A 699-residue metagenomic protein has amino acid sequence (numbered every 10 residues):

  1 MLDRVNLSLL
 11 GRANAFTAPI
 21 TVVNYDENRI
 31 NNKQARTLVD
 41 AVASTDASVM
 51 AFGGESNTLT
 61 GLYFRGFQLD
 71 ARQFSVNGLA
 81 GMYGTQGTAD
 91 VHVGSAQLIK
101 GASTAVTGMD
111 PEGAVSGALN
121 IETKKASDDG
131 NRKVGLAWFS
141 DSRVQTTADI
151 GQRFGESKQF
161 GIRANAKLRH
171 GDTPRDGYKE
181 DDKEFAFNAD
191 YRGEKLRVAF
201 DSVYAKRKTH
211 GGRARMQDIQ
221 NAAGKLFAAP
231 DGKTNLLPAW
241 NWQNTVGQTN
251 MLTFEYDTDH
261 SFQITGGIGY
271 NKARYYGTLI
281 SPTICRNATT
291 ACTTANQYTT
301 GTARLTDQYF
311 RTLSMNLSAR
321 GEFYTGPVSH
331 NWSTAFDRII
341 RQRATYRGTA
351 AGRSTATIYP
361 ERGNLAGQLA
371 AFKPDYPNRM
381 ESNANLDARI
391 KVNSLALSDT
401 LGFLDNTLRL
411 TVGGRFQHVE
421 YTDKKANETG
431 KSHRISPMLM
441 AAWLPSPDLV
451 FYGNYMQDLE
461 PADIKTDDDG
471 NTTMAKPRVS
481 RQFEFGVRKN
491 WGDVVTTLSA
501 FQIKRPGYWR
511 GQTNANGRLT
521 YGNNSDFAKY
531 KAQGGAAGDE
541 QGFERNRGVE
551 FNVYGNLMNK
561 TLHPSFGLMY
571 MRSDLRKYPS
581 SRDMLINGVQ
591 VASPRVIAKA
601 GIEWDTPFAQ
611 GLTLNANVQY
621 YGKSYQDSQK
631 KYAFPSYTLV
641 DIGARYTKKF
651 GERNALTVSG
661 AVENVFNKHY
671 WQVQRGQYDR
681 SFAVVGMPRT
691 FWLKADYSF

Functional and structural regions predicted by a protein language model:
M1-D129, F485: Acidic, small-polar-rich N-terminal luminal/periplasmic segments of exported/outer-membrane proteins
V91-G94, T104-F185, Y191-R197, Q248 (+2 more regions): Outer-membrane beta-barrel translocator/receptor signature
R169-T173, A186-D257, S261, Y270-F310 (+4 more regions): Acidic/polar loop-and-plug regions of large Gram-negative outer-membrane beta-barrel proteins
D190, F310-T312, S329-R341, G348 (+2 more regions): Structural signature of Gram-negative outer-membrane beta-barrels, strongest in the C-terminal barrel of TonB-dependent
N250-A273, G301-K425: Face-selective signature of the C-terminal outer-membrane beta-barrel domain
E255-D257, Q263-G269, A273-S281, Y452 (+2 more regions): Membrane-embedded beta-barrel scaffold of Gram-negative outer-membrane proteins
Q308, R320, N331-W332, G453 (+2 more regions): Conserved C-terminal beta-signal and adjacent last beta-strands/turns of outer-membrane beta-barrel proteins
L404-T407, K504, S525-D627, D696-S698: Gram-negative outer-membrane beta-barrel transporters
